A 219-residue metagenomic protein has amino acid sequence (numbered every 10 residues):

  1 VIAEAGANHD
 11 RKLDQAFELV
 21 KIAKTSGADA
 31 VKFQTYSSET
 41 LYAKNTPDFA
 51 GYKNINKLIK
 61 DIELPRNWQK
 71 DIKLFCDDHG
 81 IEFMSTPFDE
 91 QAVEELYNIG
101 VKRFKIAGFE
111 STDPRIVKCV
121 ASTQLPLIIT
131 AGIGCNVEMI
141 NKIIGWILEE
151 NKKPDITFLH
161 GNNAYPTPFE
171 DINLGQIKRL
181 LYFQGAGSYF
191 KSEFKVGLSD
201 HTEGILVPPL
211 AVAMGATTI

Functional and structural regions predicted by a protein language model:
V1-I219: Catalytic cores and adjacent flexible loops of soluble metabolic enzymes that perform enolate/carbanion chemistry on
